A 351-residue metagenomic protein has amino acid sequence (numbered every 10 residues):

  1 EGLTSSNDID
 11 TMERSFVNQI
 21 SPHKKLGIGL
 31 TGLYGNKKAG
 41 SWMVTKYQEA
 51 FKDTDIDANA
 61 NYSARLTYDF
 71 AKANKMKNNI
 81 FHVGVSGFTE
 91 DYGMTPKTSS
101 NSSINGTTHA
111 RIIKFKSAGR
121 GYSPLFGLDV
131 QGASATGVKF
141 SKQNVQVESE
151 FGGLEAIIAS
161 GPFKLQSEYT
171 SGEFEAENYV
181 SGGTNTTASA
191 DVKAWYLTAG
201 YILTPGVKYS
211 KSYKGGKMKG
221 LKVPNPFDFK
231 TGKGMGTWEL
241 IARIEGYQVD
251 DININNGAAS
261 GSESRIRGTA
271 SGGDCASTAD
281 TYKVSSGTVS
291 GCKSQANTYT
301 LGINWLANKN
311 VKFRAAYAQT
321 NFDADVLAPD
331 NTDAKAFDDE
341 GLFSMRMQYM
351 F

Functional and structural regions predicted by a protein language model:
E1-T67, A71-M76, P96-N144, I266-K283: Surface-exposed coil loops of outer-membrane beta-barrel proteins
P22-L26, A58-Y62, E148-G152, E175 (+3 more regions): Residues that define the transmembrane beta-barrel architecture of outer-membrane proteins
L26, N36-W42, K77-V83, G152 (+6 more regions): Outer-envelope beta-barrel architecture signal
I28-L30, A64-L66, V83, L154-A156 (+3 more regions): Membrane-embedded beta-strands of outer-membrane beta-barrel proteins, especially the hydrophobic/small aromatic
Y34-N36, F70-K72, K77, A159-S160 (+6 more regions): Outer-membrane beta-barrel strand-turn architecture
G35-W42, D53-T54, A71-V83, G206-W238 (+1 more regions): Short loop/turn motifs that connect adjacent beta-strands in outer-membrane beta-barrel proteins
W42-K46, V83-T89, S167-S171, Y201 (+2 more regions): Transmembrane beta-barrel strands of outer-membrane/channel proteins
A64-L66, L197-V207, D338-F351: Outer-membrane beta-barrel "beta-signal"
